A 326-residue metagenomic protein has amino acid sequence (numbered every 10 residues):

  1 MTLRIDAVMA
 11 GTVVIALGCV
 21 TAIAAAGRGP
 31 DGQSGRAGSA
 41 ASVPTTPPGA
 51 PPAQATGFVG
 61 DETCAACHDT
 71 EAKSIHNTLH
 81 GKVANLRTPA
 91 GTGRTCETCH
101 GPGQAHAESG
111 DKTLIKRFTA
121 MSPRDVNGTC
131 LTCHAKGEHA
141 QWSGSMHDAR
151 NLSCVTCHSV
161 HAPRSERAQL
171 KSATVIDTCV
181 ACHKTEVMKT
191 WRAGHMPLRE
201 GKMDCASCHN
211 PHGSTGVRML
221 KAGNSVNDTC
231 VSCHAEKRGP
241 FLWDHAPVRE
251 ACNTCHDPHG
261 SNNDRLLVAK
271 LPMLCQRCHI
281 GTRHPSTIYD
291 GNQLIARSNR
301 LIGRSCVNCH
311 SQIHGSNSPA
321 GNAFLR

Functional and structural regions predicted by a protein language model:
M1-I15: Bacterial N-terminal signal peptides that target proteins for export
I5-D6, C19-R326: Short sequence/structural segments immediately N-terminal
